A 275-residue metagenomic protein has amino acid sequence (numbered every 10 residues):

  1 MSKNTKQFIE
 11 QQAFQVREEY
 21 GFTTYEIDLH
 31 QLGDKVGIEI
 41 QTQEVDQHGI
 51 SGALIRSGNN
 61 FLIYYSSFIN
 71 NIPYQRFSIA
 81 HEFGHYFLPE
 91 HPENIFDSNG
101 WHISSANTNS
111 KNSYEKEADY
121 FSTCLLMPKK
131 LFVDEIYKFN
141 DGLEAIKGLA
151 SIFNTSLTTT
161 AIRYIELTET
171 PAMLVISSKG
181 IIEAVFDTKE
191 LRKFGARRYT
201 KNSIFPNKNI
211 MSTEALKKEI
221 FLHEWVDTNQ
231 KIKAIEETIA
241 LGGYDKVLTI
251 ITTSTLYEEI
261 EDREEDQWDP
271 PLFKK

Functional and structural regions predicted by a protein language model:
M1-K275: Active-site hotspot residues in diverse enzymes, especially metal/ion-binding acidic/histidine motifs
